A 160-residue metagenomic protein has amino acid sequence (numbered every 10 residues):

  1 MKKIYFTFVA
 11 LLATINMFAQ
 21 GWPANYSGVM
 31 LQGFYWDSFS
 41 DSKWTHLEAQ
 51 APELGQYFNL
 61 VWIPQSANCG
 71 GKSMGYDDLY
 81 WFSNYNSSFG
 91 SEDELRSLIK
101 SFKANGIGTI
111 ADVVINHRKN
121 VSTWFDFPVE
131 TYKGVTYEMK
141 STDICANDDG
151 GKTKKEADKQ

Functional and structural regions predicted by a protein language model:
M1-I4: Positively charged n-region of N-terminal signal peptides that target proteins for export
T7, M17-F18: Cleavable N-terminal signal peptides
A10-L11: Short, linear, compositionally biased motifs with a strong N-terminal bias
G21-L60, P64-Q160: Substrate-binding/active-site clefts of carbohydrate-active enzymes
